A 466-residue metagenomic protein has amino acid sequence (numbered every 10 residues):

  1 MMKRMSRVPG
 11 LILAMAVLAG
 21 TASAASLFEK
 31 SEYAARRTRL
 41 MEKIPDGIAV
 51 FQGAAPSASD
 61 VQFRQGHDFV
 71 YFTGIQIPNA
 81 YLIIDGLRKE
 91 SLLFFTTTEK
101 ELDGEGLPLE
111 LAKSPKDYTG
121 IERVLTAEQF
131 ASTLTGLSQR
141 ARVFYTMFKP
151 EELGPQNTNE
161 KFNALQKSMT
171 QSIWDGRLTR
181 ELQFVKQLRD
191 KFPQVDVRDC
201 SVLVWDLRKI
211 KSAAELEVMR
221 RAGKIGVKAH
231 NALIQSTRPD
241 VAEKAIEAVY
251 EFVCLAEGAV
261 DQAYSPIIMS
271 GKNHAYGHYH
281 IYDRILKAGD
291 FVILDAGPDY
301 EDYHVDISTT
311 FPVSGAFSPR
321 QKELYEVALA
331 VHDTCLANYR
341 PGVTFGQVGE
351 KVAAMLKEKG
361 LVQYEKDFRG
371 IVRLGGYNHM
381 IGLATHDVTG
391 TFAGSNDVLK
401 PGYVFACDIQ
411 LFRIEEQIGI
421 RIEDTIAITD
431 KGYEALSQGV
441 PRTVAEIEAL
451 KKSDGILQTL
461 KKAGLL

Functional and structural regions predicted by a protein language model:
M2-M5, S23-L466: Active-site neighborhoods and metal-handling regions in enzymes and metal-associated proteins
G10-G20: Bacterial N-terminal signal peptides
